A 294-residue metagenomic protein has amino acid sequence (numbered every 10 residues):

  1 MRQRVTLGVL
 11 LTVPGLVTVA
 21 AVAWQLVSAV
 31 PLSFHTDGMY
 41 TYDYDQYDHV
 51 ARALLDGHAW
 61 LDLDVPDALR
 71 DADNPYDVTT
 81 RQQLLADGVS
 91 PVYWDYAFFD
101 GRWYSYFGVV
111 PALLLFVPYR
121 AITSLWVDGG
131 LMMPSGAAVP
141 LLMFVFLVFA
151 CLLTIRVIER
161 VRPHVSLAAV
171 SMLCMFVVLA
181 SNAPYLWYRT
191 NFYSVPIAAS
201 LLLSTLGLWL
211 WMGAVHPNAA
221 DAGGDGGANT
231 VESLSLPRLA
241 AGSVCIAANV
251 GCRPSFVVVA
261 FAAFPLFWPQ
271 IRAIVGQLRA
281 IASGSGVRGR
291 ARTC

Functional and structural regions predicted by a protein language model:
M1-D45, L167-V170, R288: Start-transfer (signal-anchor) and selected internal transmembrane alpha helices of multi-pass inner/ER membrane
Y40, Y44, D56-F107, A121-G130 (+3 more regions): Interfacial juxtamembrane loops and adjacent helix segments that form the catalytic/substrate-binding surfaces
D43-Q46, V109-V110, A137-F149, V195-L206 (+1 more regions): Membrane-embedded alpha-helical segments of multi-pass membrane proteins, especially the transmembrane helices
V117, M133-P163, L206: Transmembrane-helix motifs of polytopic, lipid-linked glycan transferases
C151-N182, L202, N218-P237: Transmembrane-helix signature of polytopic, membrane-embedded enzymes that assemble or transfer cell-envelope glycans
C174, V178, T205, N229-R253 (+1 more regions): Membrane-interface alpha helices of multi-pass inner-membrane proteins
A198-G224, A241, I246, A260: Specific aromatic-rich, kink-prone transmembrane helix
G223-G224, A228, V258-C294: Perimembrane helix-loop-helix junctions
